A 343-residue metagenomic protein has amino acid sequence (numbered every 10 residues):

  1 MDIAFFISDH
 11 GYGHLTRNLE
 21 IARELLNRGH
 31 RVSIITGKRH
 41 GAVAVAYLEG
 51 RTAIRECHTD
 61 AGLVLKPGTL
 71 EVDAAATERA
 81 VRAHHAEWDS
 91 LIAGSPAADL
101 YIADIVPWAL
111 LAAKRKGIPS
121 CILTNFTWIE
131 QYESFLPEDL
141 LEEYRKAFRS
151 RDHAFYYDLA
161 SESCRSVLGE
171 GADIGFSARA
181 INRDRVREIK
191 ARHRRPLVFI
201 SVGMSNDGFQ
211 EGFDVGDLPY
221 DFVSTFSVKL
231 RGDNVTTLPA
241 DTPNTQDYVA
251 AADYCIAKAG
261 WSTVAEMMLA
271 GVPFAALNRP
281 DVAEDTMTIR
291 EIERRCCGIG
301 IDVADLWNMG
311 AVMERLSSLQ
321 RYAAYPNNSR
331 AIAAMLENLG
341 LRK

Functional and structural regions predicted by a protein language model:
I7-L19, G208: A short, glycine/small-residue-rich beta-strand->loop->alpha-helix junction that serves as a flexible
D9, N27, V32-V81, A304: Conserved nucleotide-sugar phosphate-binding/catalytic loop shared by glycosyltransferases and other
A22, A42, S177-Y254: Donor-nucleotide binding loops and adjacent catalytic segments primarily of GT-B fold Leloir glycosyltransferases
T69-L100, I105-W108: Conserved nucleotide-sugar donor-binding subdomain of glycosyltransferases
L100, K114-Q131: Active-site proximal beta-strand in glycosyltransferases
Y101-I105, N244-M287: A donor-sugar binding/catalytic signature common to diverse glycosyltransferases and related nucleotide-sugar
Q131-N206: A nucleotide-sugar donor-handling region in carbohydrate enzymes
K146-H153, Y157-L168, C296-K343: Leloir-type glycosyltransferase catalytic cores
